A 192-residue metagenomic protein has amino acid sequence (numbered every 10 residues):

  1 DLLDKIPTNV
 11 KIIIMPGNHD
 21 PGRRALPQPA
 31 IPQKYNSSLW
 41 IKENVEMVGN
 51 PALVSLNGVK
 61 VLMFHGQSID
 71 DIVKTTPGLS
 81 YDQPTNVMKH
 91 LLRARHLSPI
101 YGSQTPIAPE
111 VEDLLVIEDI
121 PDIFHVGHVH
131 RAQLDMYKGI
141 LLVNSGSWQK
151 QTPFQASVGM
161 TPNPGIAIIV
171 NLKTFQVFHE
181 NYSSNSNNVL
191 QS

Functional and structural regions predicted by a protein language model:
D1-S192: Extended recognition/assembly regions associated with phosphoester-bond processing machinery
